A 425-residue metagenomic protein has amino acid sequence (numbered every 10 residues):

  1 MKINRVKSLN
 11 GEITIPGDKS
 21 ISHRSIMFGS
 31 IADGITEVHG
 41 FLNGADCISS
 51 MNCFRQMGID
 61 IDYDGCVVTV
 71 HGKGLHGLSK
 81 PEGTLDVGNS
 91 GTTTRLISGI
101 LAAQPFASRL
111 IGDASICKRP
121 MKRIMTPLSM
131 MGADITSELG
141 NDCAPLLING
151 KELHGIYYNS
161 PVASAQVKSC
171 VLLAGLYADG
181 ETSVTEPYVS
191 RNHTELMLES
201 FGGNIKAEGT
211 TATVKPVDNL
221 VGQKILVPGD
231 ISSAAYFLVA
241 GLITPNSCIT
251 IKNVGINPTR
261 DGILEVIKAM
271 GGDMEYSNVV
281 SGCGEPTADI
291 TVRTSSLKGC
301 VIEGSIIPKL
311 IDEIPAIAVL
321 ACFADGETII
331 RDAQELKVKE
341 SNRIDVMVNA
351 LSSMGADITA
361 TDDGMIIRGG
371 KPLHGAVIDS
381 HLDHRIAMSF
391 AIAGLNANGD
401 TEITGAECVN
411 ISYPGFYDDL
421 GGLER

Functional and structural regions predicted by a protein language model:
M1-R425: Structural preference for solvent-exposed beta-strand-turn elements and adjacent flexible terminal/loop segments within
